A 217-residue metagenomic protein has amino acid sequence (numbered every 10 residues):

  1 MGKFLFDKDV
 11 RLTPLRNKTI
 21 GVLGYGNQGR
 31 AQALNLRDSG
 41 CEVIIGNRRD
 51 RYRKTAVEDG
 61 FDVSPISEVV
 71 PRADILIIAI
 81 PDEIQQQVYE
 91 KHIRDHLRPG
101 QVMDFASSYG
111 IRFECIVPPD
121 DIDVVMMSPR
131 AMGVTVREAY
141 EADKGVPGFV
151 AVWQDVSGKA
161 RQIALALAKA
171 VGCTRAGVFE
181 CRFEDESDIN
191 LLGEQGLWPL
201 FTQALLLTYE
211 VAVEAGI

Functional and structural regions predicted by a protein language model:
G2-D62: NAD(P)+-binding Rossmann beta1-loop-alpha1 motif at the extreme N-terminus of oxidoreductases
I20-L23, N27, A31, R51 (+4 more regions): Conserved active-site and cofactor/substrate-binding residues in soluble primary-metabolism enzymes
G40, I84, I93, L97 (+2 more regions): Structural signal for hydrophobic packing residues in well-ordered secondary-structure cores of soluble enzyme domains
C41, L97-Q101, D120-I122: A short helix->loop->beta-strand "cap" motif at the edges of active sites that frequently abuts
R48-D50, E68-V69, S107-Y109, P129-M132 (+1 more regions): Short, acidic/turn-prone active-site loops that include or flank metal/cofactor- and phosphate-binding residues
S67-E114: Rossmann-fold NAD(P) dinucleotide-binding segment
D104-L191: Rossmann-fold dinucleotide-binding core
T174-I217: Helical "substrate-binding/catalytic lid" subdomain of Rossmann-like NAD(P)-dependent dehydrogenases/reductases
